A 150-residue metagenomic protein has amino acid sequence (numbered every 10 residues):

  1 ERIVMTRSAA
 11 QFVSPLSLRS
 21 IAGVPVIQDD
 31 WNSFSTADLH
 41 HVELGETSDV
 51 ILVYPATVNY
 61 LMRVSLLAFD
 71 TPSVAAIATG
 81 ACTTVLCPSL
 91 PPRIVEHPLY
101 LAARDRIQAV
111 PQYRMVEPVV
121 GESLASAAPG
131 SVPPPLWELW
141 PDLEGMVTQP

Functional and structural regions predicted by a protein language model:
E1-T71, A75-L86, P91-P150: A cross-family phosphate/adenosyl-ligand binding-site feature
